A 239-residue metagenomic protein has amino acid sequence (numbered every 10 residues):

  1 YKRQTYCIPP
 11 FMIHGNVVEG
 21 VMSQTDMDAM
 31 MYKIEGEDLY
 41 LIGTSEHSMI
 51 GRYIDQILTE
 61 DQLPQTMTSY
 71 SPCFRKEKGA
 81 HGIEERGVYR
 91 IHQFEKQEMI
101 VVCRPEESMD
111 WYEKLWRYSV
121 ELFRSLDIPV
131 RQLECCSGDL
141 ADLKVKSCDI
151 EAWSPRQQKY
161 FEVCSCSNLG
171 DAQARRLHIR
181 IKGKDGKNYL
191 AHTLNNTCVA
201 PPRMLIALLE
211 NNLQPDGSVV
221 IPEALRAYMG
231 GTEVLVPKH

Functional and structural regions predicted by a protein language model:
K2-H239: TRNA-recognition modules of translation machinery and tRNA-sensing kinases, especially anticodon-binding
